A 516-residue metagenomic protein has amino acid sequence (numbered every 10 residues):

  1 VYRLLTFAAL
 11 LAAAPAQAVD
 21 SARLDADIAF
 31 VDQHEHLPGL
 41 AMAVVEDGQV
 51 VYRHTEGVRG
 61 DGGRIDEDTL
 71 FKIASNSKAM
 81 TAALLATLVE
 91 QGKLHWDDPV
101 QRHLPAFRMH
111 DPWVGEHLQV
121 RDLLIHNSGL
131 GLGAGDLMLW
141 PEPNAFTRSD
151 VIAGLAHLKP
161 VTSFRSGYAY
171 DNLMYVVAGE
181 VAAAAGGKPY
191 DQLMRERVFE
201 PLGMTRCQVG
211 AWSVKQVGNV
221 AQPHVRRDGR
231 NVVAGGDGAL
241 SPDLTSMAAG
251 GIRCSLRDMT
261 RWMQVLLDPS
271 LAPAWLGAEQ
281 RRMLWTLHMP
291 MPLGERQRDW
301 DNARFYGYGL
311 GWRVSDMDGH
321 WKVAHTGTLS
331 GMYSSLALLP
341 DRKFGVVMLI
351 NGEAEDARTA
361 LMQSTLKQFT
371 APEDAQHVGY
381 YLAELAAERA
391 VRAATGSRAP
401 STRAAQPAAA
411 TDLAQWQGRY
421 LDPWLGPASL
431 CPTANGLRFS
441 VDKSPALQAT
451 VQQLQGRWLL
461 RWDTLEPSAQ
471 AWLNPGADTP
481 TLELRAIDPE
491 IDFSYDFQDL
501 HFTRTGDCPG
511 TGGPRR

Functional and structural regions predicted by a protein language model:
V1-F7: Sec-dependent signal peptide recognition, specifically the positively charged N-region followed immediately by
A13-P15: N-terminal signal peptide c-region/cleavage motif recognized by signal peptidases
V19-I73, K93-H95, R102-H103, M109-P112 (+1 more regions): Short, conserved catalytic-motif segment at the N-terminal edge
L24-I28, M42, G48, F71-P99 (+3 more regions): Active-site SXXK
P112-S330, S335: Short, surface-exposed loop or secondary-structure junction motifs that flank catalytic or metal-binding residues
M289-P290, G294-R296, L349-P423, T479-R516: Short, gly/Ser/Thr-rich active-site loops of penicillin-recognizing serine hydrolases
A324-H325, S335-L338, R342-N351, L482-L484: Short, well-ordered beta-strand elements
W424-W472: Central antiparallel beta-sheet cores of small beta-barrel/beta-sandwich binding domains
